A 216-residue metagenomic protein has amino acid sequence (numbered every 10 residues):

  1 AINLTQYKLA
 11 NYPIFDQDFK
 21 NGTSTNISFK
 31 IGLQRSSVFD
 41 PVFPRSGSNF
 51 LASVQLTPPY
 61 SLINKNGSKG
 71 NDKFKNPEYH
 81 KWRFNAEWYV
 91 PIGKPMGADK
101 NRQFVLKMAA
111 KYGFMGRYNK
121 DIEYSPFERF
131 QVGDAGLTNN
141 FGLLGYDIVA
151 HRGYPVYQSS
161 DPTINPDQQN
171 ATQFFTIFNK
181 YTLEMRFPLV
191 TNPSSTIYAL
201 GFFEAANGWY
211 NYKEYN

Functional and structural regions predicted by a protein language model:
Q6-L189, G201-F202, W209-E214: C-terminal outer-membrane beta-barrel translocator/porin domains of Gram-negative envelope proteins and their
P193-S195: Short basic/glycine-enriched coil/helix segment immediately N-terminal to the Walker B
Y198: Conserved catalytic motifs of the protein kinase core domain
